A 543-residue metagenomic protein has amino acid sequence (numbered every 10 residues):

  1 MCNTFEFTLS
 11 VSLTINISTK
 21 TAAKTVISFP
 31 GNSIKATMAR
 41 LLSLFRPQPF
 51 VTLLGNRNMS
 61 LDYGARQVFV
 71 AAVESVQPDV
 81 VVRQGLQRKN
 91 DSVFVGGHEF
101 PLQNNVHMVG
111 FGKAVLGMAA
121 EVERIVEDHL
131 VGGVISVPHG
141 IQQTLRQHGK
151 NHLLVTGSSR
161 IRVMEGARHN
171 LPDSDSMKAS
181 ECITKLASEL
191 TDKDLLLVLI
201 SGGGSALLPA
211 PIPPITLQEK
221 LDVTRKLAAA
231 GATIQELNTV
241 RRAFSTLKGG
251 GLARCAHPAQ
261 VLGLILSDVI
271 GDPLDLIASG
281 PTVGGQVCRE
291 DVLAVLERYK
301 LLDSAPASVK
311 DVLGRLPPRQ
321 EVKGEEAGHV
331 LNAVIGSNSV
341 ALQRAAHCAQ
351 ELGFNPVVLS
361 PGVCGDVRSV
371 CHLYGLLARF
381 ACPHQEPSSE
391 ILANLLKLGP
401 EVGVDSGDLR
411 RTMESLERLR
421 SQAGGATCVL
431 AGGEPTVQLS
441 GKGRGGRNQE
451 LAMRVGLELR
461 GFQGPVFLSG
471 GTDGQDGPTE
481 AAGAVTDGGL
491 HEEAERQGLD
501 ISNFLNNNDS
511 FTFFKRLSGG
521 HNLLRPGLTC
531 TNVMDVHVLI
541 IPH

Functional and structural regions predicted by a protein language model:
A39-H107, L116-I125, N170-D192, E351 (+2 more regions): N-terminal glycine-/serine-/threonine-rich phosphate-binding loop
D79-G85, T233-R241, L301-Q320, E351-G365 (+5 more regions): Flexible, glycine/charged-enriched surface loops at secondary-structure junctions
M118-Q147: Active-site cofactor/substrate anionic-group-binding motifs, chiefly glycine- and Lys/Arg-rich phosphate-binding loops
V134, P138-G140, E326, A426 (+1 more regions): Active-site catalytic microenvironments in core metabolic enzymes, especially phosphate/sugar-handling
P138-D192, V240-R241: Glycine-rich oxoanion-binding loops at beta->alpha junctions
P213-L217, L221-A307, R315-R319: Internal gly/pro-rich beta-alpha loop/helix module that stabilizes soluble enzyme cofactors or their anionic handles
A256-L262, A278, G284-S389, R410-R411: Accessory alpha-helical/coil subdomains and C-terminal extensions that flank or cap enzyme catalytic cores
R454-H543: Internal helix-turn-beta structural module
